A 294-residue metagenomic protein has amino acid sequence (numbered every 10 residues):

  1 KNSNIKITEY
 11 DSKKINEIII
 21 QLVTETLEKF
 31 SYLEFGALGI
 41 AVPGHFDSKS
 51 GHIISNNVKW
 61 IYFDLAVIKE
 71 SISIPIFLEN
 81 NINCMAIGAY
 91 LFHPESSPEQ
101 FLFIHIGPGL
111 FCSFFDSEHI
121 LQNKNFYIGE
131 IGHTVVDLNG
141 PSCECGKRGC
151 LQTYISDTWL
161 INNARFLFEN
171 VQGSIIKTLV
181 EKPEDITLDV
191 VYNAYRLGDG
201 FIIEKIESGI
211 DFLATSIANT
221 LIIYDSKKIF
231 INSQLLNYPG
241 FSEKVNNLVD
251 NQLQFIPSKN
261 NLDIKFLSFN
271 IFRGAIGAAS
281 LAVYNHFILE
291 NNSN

Functional and structural regions predicted by a protein language model:
N2-Q100, G240-Q252: Glycine-rich phosphate-binding loop and adjoining helix at the ATP-binding site of ATP-dependent phosphoryl-transfer
E9, I74, L78-I82, V136-V171: Glycine-rich phosphate-binding loop plus the immediately following alpha-helix
F30-S31, N170-S174, N251-K259: Short helix-capping segments at alpha-helix termini
V42, I106, D157, S233-Q234: Short secondary-structure boundary segments
F77-F92, L236-N294: Glycine-rich phosphate-binding/hydrolytic loop that grips phosphoryl groups
E95-I155: Glycine-rich phosphate-binding loop of actin/hexokinase-like ATP-binding domains
Q152-T215, T220, K227-I229: A mobile "lid/hinge" subdomain adjacent to the ATP/sugar-phosphate binding pocket shared across diverse ATP-dependent
